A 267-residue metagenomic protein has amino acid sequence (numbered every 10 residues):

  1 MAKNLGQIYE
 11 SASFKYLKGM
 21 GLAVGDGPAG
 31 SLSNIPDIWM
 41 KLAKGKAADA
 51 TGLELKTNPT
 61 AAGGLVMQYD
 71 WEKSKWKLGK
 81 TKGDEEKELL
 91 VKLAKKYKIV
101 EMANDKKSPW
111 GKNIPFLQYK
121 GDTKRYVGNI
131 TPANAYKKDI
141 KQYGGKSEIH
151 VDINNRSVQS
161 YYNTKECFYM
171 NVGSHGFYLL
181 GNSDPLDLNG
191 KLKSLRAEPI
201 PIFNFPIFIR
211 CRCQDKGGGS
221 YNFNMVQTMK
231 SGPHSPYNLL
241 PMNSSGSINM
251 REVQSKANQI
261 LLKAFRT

Functional and structural regions predicted by a protein language model:
A2-E10: Nuclease catalytic cores
I8, S33, T131: Short, well-structured alpha-helical interface segments that form or flank functional binding sites
S11, L22-D26, A48-S244, I248-M250: Catalytic cores of nucleic-acid endonucleases
F14-A47: A short acidic/basic microdomain associated with nuclease active sites
F265-T267: Short acidic DE-rich linear segments
